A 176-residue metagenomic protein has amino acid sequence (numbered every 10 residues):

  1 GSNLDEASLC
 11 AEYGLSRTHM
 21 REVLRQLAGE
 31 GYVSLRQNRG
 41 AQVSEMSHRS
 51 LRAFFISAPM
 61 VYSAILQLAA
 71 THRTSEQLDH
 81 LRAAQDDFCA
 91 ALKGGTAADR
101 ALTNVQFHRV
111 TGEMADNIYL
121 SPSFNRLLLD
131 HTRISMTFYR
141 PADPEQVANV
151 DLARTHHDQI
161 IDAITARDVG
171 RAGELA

Functional and structural regions predicted by a protein language model:
G1-T71, E76: Short linear motifs at protein or domain termini
S57-R73, Q106-E145: Hydrophobic, amphipathic alpha-helical faces that serve as interaction scaffolds
A58-V61, L81-F88, F107, L127-D130 (+1 more regions): Amphipathic alpha-helices that form helix-helix packing interfaces
C89, G94, M136-A176: C-terminal all-alpha effector/ligand-binding and dimerization domain of prokaryotic HTH-type transcriptional repressors
A98-L102, P122, D151: Amphipathic alpha-helical packing segments from all-alpha helical-bundle domains
